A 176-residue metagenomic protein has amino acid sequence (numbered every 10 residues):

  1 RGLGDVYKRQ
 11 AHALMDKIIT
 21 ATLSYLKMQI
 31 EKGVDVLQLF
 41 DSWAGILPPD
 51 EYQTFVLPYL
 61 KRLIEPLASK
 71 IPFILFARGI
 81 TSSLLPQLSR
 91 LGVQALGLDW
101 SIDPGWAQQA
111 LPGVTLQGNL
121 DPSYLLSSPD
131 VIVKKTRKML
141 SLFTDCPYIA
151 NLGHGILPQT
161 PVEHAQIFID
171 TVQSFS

Functional and structural regions predicted by a protein language model:
R1, I30-F55: Active-site-proximal loop/short-helix segments that contain or immediately flank catalytic acid/base residue(s)
G2-Y7: Short, small-residue-biased leader/transition segments that mark boundaries at the very start of proteins
K8-I18, G45-D50: Surface-exposed cleft-lining segments at the edges of enzyme active sites
R9, I19-L37, L57, K61 (+3 more regions): Alpha/beta enzyme core
A11-S24, S127-K134: Glycine-rich anion/phosphate-binding loops
Y52-Y59, V131-K135: Charged helix-capping and loop-helix junction motifs
A68-S176: Catalytic-face loop-and-helix region of soluble metabolic enzyme cores
